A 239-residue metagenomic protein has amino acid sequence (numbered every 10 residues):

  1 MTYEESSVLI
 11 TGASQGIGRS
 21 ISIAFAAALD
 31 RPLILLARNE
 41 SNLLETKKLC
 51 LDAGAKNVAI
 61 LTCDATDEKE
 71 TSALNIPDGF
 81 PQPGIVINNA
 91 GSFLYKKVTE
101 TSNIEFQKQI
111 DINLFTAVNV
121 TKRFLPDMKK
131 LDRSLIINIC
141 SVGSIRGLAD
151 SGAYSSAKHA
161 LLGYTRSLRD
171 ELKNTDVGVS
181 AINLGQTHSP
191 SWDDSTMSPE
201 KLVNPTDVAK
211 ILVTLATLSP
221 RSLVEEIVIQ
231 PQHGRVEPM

Functional and structural regions predicted by a protein language model:
S14-G16: Conserved glycine-rich cofactor-binding loop
D30-E45: Conserved glycine-rich Rossmann-like NAD(P)H-binding loop of the short-chain dehydrogenase/reductase
K97-V98, E105-Q107: Substrate-binding pocket helix/loop in short-chain dehydrogenase/reductase
T99, L148-G152: Active-site loop immediately N-terminal to the catalytic Tyr-X3-Lys motif of short-chain dehydrogenase/reductase
T121, A157: Active-site helix of classical SDR
S141: Residue(s) in the substrate-gating loop at a strand-loop-helix junction that position the organic substrate next
A181-I182, M197-E237: C-terminal helical subdomain
